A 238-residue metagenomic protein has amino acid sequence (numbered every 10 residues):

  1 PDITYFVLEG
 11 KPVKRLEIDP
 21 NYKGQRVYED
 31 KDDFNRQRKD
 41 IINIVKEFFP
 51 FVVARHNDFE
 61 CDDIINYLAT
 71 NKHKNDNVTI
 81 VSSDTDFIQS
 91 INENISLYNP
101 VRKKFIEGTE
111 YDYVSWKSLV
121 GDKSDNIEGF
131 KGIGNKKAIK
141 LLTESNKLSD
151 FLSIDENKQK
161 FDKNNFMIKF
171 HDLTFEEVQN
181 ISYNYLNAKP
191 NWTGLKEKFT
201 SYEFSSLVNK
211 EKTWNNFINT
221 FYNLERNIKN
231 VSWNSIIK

Functional and structural regions predicted by a protein language model:
P1-N21, K238: Non-catalytic, usually N-terminal nucleic-acid engagement modules in DNA/RNA processing proteins
Q25-N209, Y222, I228-I237: Extended two-metal-dependent nuclease catalytic cores across DNA- and RNA-processing enzymes
N215: SDR active-site lid
